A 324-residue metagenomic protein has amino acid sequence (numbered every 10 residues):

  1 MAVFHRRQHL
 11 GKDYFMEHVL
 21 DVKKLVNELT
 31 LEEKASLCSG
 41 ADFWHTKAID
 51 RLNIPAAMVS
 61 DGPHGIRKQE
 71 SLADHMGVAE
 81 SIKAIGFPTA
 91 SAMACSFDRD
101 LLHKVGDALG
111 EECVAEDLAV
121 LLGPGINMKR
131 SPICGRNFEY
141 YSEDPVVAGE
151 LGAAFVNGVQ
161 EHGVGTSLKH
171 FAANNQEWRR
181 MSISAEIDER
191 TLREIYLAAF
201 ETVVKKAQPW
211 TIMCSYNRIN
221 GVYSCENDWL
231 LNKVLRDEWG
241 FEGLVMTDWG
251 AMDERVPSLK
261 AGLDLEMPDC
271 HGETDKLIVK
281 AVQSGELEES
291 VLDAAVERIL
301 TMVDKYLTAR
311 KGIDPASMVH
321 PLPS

Functional and structural regions predicted by a protein language model:
M1-A2, K280: Residue-level detector of intrinsically disordered, flexible termini and proteolytic processing junctions
A2-V3, D13: Acidic, Ala/Val/Gly-enriched low-complexity intrinsically disordered segments
R6-R7: Basic polycationic patches enriched in arginine
L10-S324: Glycoside hydrolase catalytic-domain context in secreted enzymes
